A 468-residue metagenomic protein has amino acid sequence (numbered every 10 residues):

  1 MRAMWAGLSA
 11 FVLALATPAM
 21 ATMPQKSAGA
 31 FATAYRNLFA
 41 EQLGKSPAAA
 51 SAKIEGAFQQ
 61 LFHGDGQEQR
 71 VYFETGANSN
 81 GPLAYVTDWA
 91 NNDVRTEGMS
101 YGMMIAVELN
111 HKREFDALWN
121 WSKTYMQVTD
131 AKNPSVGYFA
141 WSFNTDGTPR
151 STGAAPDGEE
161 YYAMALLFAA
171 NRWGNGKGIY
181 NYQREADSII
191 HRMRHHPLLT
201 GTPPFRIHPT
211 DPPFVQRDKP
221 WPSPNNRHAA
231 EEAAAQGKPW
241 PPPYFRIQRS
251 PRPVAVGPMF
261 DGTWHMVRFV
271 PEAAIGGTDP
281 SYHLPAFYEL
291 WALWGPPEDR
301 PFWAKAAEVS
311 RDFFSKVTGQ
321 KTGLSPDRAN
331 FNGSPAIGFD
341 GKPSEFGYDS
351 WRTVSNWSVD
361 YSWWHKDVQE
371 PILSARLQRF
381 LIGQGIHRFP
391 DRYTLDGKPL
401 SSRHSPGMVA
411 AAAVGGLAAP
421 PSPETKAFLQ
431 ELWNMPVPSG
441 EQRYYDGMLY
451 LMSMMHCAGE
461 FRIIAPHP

Functional and structural regions predicted by a protein language model:
A6-A16: Bacterial N-terminal signal peptides
A19-A21: Boundary at the C-terminal end of the N-terminal hydrophobic targeting segment
M23-G56, Q60-Y72, W89-T96, A131-V136 (+4 more regions): Extended ligand-binding clefts on enzyme/binding-domain cores
N92-G102, T148-G174: Aromatic-rich carbohydrate-recognition surfaces in CAZymes
S100-K112, S122: Alpha-helical support elements that line or immediately flank enzyme active sites and cofactor-binding pockets
G102, E114-F115, I179, A186 (+4 more regions): Solenoid-repeat scaffolds in large eukaryotic assemblies
K112-A154, F389-R392: Helix-terminus loop motifs that line ligand-binding clefts
F389-P468: C-terminal functional modules
